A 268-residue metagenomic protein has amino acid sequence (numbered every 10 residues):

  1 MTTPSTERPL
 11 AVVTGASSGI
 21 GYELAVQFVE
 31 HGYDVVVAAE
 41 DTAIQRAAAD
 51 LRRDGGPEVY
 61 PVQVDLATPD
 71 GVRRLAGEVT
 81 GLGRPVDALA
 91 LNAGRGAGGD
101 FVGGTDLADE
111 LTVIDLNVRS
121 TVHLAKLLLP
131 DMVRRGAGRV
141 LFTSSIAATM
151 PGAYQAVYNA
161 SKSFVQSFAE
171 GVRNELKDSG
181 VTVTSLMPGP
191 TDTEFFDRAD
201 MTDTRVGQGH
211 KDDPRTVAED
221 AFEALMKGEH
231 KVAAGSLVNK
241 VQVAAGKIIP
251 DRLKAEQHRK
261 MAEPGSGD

Functional and structural regions predicted by a protein language model:
S17-S18: Conserved glycine-rich cofactor-binding loop
H31-A48: Conserved glycine-rich Rossmann-like NAD(P)H-binding loop of the short-chain dehydrogenase/reductase
Q63-R74, L107: The beta1-alpha1 cofactor-binding region of Rossmann-like NAD(H)/NADP(H)-dependent oxidoreductases
G96-L111, Y154: Conserved mid-core segment of classical short-chain dehydrogenase/reductases
A125, S161: Active-site helix of classical SDR
S145: Residue(s) in the substrate-gating loop at a strand-loop-helix junction that position the organic substrate next
S185, R205-V241: C-terminal helical subdomain
